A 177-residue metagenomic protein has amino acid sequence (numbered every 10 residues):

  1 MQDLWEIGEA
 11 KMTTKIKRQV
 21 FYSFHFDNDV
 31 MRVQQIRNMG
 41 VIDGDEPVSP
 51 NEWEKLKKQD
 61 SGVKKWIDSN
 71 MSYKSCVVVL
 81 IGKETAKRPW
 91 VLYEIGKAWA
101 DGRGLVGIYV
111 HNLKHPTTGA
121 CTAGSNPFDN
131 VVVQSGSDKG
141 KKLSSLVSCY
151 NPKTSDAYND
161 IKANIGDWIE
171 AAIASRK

Functional and structural regions predicted by a protein language model:
M1-C76, A163-K177: Conserved N-terminal substructure of TIR/SEFIR domains
D27-D29, N112-H115: Conserved nucleotide-binding/hydrolysis micro-motifs of P-loop NTPases
V33-Q34, P89-L92, T117-G119: A short acidic (Asp/Glu
P47-S49, G107, S148: Structural signal for conserved beta-strand scaffold positions within catalytic alpha/beta enzyme cores
N51-L56, V78, G107-L113, G136-K142: Short C-terminal domain-edge/linker segments immediately following a structured domain
M71-W99, R103-K114: Conserved beta-strand-loop-alpha-helix hinge of the TIR/SEFIR fold
L113-Q134: Glycine-rich, charge-decorated loop segments at or immediately adjacent to ligand/cofactor-binding or catalytic sites
F128-K177: A conserved mid-domain beta-alpha-beta active-site/ligand-binding segment of alpha/beta enzyme cores
